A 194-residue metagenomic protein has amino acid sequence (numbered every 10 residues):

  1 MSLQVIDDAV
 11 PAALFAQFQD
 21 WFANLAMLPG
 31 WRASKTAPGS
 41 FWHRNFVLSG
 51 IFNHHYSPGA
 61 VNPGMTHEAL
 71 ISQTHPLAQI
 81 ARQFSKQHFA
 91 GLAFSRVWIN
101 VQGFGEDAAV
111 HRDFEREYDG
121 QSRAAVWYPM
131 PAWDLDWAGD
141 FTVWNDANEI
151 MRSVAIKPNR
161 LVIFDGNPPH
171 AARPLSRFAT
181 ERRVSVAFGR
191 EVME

Functional and structural regions predicted by a protein language model:
M1-A90: Non-heme Fe(II)/2-oxoglutarate
E68, A78, R82-E194: Catalytic core of non-heme Fe(II) oxygenases with the double-stranded beta-helix
